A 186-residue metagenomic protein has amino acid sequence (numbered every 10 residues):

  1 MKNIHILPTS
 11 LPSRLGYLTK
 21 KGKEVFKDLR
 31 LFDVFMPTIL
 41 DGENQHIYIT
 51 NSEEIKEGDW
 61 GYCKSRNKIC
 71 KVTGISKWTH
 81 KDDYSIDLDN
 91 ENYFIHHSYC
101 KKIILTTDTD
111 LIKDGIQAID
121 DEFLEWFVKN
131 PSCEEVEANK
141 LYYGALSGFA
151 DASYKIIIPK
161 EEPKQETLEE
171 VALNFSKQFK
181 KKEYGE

Functional and structural regions predicted by a protein language model:
M1-K21: Short, extreme N-terminal segment that most often corresponds to the first beta-strand
L7-S13, I55-C63, C70, L111-A145 (+1 more regions): Amphipathic alpha-helical oligomerization segments
K23-R30, F35-T38, E43: Catalytic phosphate/metal-binding cores of nucleic-acid and nucleotide-processing enzymes, i.e., regions that mediate
Q45-N51: Short alpha-helix capping/helix-loop boundary micro-motifs
K68-W78: Short beta-strand-centered aromatic/proline hotspots
T79-L88: Short, solvent-exposed secondary-structure boundary/capping segments
Y93-D114: Intrinsically disordered, low-complexity, charged/polar segments
S153-P163: Polybasic, proline/glycine-rich intrinsically disordered low-complexity segments
